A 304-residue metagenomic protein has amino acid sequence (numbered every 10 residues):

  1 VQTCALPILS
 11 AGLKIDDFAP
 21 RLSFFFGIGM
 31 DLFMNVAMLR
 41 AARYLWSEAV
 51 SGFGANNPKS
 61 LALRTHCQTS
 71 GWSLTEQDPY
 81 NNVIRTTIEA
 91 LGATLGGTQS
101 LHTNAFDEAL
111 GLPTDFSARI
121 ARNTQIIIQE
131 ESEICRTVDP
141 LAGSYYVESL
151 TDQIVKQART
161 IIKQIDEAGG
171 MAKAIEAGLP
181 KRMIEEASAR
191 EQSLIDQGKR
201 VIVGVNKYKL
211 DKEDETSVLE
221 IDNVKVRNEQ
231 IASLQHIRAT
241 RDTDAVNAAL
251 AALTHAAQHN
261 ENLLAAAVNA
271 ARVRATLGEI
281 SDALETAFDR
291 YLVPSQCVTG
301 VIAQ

Functional and structural regions predicted by a protein language model:
Q2-L6: Short, small-residue-biased leader/transition segments that mark boundaries at the very start of proteins
S10-G12, T86, A249-L253: Active-site-adjacent structural elements in folded domains
A11, S23-G204: Active-site capping/gating regions of soluble enzymes
I15-R21: Flexible hinge/switch segments at interdomain interfaces of large molecular machines
D115, N123-I126, E130-Q304: Flexible, glycine-rich loop/tail regions that form catalytic "lids" or insertion modules at the edges of active sites
